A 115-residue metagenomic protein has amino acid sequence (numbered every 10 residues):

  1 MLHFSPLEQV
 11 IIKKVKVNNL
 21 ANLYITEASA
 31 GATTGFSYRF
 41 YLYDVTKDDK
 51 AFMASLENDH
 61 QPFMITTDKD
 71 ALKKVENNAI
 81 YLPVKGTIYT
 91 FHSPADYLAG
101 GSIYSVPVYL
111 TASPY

Functional and structural regions predicted by a protein language model:
M1, D59-Y115: Acidic, small-residue rich beta-repeat scaffolds with periodic aromatic anchors
M1-S55: N-terminal export/targeting and maturation segments
